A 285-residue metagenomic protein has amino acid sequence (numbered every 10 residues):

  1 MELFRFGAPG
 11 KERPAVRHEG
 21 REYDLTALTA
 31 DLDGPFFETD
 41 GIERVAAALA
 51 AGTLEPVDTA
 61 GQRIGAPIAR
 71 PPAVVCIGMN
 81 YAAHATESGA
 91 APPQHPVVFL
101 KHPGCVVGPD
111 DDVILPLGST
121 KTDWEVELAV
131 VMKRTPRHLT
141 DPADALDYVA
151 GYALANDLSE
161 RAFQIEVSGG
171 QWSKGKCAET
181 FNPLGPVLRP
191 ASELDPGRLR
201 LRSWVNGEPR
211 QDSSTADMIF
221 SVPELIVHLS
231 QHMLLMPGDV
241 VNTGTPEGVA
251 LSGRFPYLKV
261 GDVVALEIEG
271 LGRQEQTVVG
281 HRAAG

Functional and structural regions predicted by a protein language model:
M1-P96, V263-E267, A284-G285: N-terminal non-catalytic cap/leader segment that marks the start of a structured domain
R5, P9-G10, V57, R63 (+4 more regions): Catalytic-pocket segment enriched in acidic/His residues
F6, V16-H18, E87, L100 (+6 more regions): Short beta-strand-to-turn element immediately C-terminal to the catalytic PLP-Schiff-base lysine in fold type I
P92-P109, T122-W124, V260-G270: Structural signature of FAD isoalloxazine-binding scaffolds in flavoprotein oxidoreductases
P93-H95, W124-L128, Y148-Y152, S168 (+2 more regions): A generic structural signal for short beta-strands and their flanking turns/coil linkers
V97-P116, P136-R137, T180-V187, P246-A250 (+1 more regions): Short catalytic-site patches enriched in acidic/histidine residues that coordinate or position cofactors/metals
G104, G108-A150, A155-S159: Non-heme Fe(II) oxygenase catalytic core, chiefly the N-lobe of the double-stranded beta-helix
